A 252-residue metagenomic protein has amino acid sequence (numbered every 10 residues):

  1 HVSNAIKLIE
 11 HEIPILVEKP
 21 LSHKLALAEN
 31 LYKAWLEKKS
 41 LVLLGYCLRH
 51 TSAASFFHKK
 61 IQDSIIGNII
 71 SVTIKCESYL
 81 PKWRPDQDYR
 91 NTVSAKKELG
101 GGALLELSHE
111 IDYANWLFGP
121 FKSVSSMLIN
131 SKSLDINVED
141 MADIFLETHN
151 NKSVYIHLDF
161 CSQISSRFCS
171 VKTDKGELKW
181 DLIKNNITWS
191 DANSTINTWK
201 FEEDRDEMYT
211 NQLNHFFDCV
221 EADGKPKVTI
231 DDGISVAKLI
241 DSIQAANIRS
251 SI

Functional and structural regions predicted by a protein language model:
V2-R49, S64: Beta-strand-loop-alpha-helix segment that lines the small-molecule cofactor/substrate pocket of alpha/beta enzymes
S3, K7, N30, F56 (+5 more regions): Alpha-helical elements of Rossmann-like donor-binding domains used by nucleotide-donor carbohydrate transfer enzymes
E12, D88-K97, N193-W199: Short glycine/proline- and charge-enriched loop/turn segments that cap or connect secondary-structure elements
L48-D135, S250: Predominantly a Rossmann-like dinucleotide-binding segment in NAD(P)-dependent oxidoreductases
D63, H149, H215-I252: C-terminal helix-rich "cap/oligomerization" subdomain common to oxidoreductases
L105, I111-N186, L213-G224: Contiguous beta-strand/loop segments that form the cofactor/metal-binding neighborhood of enzyme cores
L182, K200-N214: Active-site loop of classical SDR/Rossmann-like NAD(P)-dependent oxidoreductases, centered on the catalytic Tyr-X3-Lys
